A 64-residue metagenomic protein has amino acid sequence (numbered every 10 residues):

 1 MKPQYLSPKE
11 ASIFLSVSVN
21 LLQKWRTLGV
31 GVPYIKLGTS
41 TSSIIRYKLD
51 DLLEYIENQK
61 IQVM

Functional and structural regions predicted by a protein language model:
M1-Q4: A detector for short, charged/polar N-terminal pre-domain segments
E10-S12: Short alpha-helical "recognition helix" segments of helix-turn-helix
F14-R46: Major-groove DNA-recognition helix of helix-turn-helix-type DNA-binding domains
L49-M64: A short, Lys/Arg-enriched interface patch at domain edges and termini
